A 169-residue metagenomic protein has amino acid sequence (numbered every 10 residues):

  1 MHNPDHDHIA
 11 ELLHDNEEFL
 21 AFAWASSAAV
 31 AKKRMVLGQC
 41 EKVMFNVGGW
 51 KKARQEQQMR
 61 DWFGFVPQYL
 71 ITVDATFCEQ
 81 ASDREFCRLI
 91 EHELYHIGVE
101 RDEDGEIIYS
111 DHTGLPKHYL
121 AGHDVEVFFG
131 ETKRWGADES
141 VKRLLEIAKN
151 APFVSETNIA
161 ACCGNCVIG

Functional and structural regions predicted by a protein language model:
M1-Q80, E100-G169: Metalloprotease/metallohydrolase-associated module, dominated by Zn2+-dependent proteases
R88-E100: Active-site recognition of the HExxH zinc-binding catalytic motif
